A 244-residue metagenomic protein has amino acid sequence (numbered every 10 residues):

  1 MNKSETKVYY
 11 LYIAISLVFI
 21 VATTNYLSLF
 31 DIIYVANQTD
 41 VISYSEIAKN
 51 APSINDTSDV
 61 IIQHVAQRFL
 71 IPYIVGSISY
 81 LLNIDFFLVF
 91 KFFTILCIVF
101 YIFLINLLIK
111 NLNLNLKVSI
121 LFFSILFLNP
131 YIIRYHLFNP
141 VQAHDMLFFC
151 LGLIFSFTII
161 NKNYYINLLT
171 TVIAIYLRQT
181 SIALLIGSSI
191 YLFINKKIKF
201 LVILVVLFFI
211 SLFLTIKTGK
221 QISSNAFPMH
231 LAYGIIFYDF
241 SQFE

Functional and structural regions predicted by a protein language model:
M1-L27: Start-transfer (signal-anchor) and selected internal transmembrane alpha helices of multi-pass inner/ER membrane
T23-N25, I62, I190, K197-E244: Membrane-lumen/periplasm interface segments of specific transmembrane helices in polyprenyl phosphate-linked
I42, E46-N50, I61-I84: Short hydrophobic/aromatic helix or loop-helix immediately within or flanking a transmembrane segment in polytopic
Q63, Q67, I78, F86-L96 (+2 more regions): Membrane-embedded glycan-lipid processing machinery
A66-L70, F92-F100, A143-I154, L177-I186: Membrane-embedded alpha-helical segments of multi-pass membrane proteins, especially the transmembrane helices
S77, V89-N113: Transmembrane-helix motifs of polytopic, lipid-linked glycan transferases
I102, L108-N111, K117-Y135, N139-V141 (+1 more regions): Transmembrane and membrane-interface helices of multi-pass, inner-membrane envelope-modifying transferases
L153-F155, Y164-R178, L184-Y191, F209-I210: Membrane-interface alpha helices of multi-pass inner-membrane proteins
